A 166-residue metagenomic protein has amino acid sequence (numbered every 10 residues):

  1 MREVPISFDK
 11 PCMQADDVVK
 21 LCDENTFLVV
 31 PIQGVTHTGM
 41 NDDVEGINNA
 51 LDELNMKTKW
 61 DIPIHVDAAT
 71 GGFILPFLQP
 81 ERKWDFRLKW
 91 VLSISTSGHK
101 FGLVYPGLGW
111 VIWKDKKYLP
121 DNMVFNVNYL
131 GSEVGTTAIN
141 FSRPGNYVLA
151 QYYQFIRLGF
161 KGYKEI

Functional and structural regions predicted by a protein language model:
M1-N49, P80-K83, K89: PLP-dependent aminotransferase-class I/II
V4-D9, W60-A68, M123-G131, T137-A138: A generic structural motif
V18-L21, N25, I32, V44-L54 (+6 more regions): Generic, well-ordered alpha-helical scaffold segments in large soluble proteins
L28, D61-H65, S93: Structural preference for beta-strand elements that scaffold enzyme active sites
V35, F77-P80, W84-I166: Active-site C-terminal subdomain of aminotransferase-like
V35-H37, A68-G72, K100: Active-site-proximal loop/turn and secondary-structure-junction residues that shape catalytic pockets, frequently
N41-Q79: Catalytic PLP-binding core of fold-type I/II PLP enzymes
